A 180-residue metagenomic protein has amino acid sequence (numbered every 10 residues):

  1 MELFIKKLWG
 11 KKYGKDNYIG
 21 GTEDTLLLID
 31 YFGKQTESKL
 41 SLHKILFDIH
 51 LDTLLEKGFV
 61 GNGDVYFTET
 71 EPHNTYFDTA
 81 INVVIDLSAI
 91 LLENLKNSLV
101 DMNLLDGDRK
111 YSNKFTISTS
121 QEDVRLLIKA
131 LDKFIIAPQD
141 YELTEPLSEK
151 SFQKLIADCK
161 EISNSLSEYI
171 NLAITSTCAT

Functional and structural regions predicted by a protein language model:
F4-I90, N94-D101: Alpha-helical solenoid scaffolds in large eukaryotic transport, assembly, and signaling factors
W9, I29, L46, L127 (+2 more regions): Generic hydrophobic, helix-prone segments enriched in Leu/Val/Ile
S38-S41, S88, S98, S112 (+4 more regions): Generic serine detector
G61-V65, D106, K110, P146 (+1 more regions): A sequence-level detector of short, solvent-exposed, charge-rich linear segments
T70-N74, N113, E145-F152: Alpha-helical rod/repeat scaffolding segments in eukaryotic adaptors/tethers and long-chain four-helix cytokines
D78-T144: Amphipathic protein-protein interaction modules
K129-T180: Low-complexity intrinsically disordered segments
